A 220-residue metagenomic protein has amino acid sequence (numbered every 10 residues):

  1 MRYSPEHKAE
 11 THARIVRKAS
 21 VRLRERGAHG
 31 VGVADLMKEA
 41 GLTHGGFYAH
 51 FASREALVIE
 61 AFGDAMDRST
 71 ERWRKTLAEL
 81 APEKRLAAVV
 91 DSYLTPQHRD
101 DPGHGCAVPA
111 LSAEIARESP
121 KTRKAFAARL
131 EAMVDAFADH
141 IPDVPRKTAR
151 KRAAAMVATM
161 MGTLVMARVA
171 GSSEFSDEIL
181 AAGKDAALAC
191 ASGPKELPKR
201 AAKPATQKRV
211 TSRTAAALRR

Functional and structural regions predicted by a protein language model:
R2, E39, K147, A191-R220: Polybasic, lysine-enriched low-complexity intrinsically disordered terminal tails
R14, K18, R22-A56, E60: Helix-turn-helix
V16, A87, L130-A138, K184 (+1 more regions): An amphipathic alpha-helix signature
E60, R74-G105, A153-M156: Hydrophobic alpha-helical connector segments
G63-S69: Short, basic, alpha-helical segments at the C-terminal edge of helix-turn-helix-like DNA-binding modules
R85-A88, R99-A127: Amphipathic alpha-helical segments used for helix-helix packing
P120-A128, H140-K203: Hydrophobic/aromatic-rich alpha-helical bundle segments in the mid-to-C-terminal region
